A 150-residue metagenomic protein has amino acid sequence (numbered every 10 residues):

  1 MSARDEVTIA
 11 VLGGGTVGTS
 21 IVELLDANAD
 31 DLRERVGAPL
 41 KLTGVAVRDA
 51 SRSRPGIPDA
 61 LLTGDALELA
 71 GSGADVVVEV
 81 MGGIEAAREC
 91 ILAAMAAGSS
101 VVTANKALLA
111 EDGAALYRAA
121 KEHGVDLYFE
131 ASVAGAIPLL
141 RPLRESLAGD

Functional and structural regions predicted by a protein language model:
M1-A97: N-terminal glycine-/serine-/threonine-rich beta1-alpha1-beta2 phosphate-ribose binding loop of Rossmann-like
P58-A60, P142-E145: Short, surface-exposed amphipathic charged segments that create phosphate/polyanion-binding patches used for binding
E79-G83, N105, S132: Short secondary-structure transition/capping motifs
R88-A97, K106-R144: Rossmann-fold NAD(P)-binding glycine/threonine-rich loop
V101-V102: A short hydrophobic/small-residue beta-strand
L147-D150: Short, intrinsically disordered, charge-balanced linker/junction segments flanking boundaries in proteins
